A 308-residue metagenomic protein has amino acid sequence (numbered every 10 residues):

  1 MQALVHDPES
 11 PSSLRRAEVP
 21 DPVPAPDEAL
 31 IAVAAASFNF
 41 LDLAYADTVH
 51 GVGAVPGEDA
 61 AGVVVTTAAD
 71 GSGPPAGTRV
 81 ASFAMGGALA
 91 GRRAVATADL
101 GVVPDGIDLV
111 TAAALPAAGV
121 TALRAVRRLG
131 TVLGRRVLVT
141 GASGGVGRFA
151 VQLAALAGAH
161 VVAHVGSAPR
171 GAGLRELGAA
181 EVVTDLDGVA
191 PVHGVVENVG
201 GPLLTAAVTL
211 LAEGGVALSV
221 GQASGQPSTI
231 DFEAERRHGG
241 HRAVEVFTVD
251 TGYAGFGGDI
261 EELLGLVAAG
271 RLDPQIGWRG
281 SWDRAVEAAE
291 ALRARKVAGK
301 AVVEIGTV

Functional and structural regions predicted by a protein language model:
P20-S37, Y45-G87, N198: Glycine-rich beta-strand-centered segment in the early N-terminal region that forms part of a ligand/cofactor-binding
A44, V80-G141: NAD(P)H dinucleotide-binding glycine-rich loop of Rossmann-like/cofactor-binding domains, especially the beta1-alpha1
R79, R136, H160, G215-V216 (+1 more regions): Short glycine-centered segments of the SAM/dcSAM-binding site in methyltransferase folds
L115-D185: Mid-domain Rossmann-like dinucleotide-binding core that forms the NAD(H)/NADP(H) cofactor-binding site
G188-V195: A short acidic, Gly/Pro-enriched loop at the edge of an enzyme's catalytic core that lines a small-molecule cofactor
P202-R271, I305-V308: Glycine-rich phosphate-binding loop and adjacent beta-alpha segment of Rossmann(oid) nucleotide-cofactor-binding
R271-I276, V286-V308: C-terminal capping/lid region of NAD(P)-dependent oxidoreductase domains
